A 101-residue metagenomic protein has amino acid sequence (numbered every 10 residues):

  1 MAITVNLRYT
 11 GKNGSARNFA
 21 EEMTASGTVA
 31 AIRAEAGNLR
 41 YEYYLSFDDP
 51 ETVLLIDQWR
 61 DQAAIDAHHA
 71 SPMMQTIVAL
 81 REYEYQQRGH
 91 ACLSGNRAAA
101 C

Functional and structural regions predicted by a protein language model:
A2-T10, R40-A70: Short, well-ordered beta-strand segments in beta-rich or mixed alpha/beta enzyme and ligand-binding folds
L7-S15, E21, Y44-D48, R97-A100: Short low-complexity stretches enriched in small and charged residues
S15-L39, M73-V78: Short amphipathic alpha-helical segments
T24-T28, R60-A63, M73-T76, Q87 (+1 more regions): Short, low-complexity, polar/charged sequence segments that are solvent-exposed and flexible
R40-E51, Q75-C101: Glycine-rich beta-strand-turn "strand-cap" elements at beta-sheet edges
